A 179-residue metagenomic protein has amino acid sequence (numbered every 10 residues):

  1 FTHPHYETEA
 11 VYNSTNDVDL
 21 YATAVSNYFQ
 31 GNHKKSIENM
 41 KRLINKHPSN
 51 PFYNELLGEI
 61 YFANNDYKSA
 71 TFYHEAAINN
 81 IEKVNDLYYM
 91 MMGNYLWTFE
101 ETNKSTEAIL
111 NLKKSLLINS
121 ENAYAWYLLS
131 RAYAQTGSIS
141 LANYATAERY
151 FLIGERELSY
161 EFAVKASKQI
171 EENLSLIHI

Functional and structural regions predicted by a protein language model:
F1-K83, L110, L141, E155 (+1 more regions): Extracytoplasmic and endomembrane cell-envelope/extracellular-matrix remodeling and assembly machinery
T8-A10, R131-A134, S140, Y144 (+1 more regions): Acidic, polar-rich low-complexity tracts and alpha-helical solenoid repeat scaffolds
L43, A77, K114-S115, R149 (+1 more regions): Canonical positions in the second alpha-helix
I60-N65, E75-A76, I81-Q135: Alpha-helical adaptor scaffolds
L117, E121-Y124, S138-I139, L152-L158 (+1 more regions): Short helix/loop segments within enzyme catalytic domains that coordinate or immediately flank catalytic cofactors
Y144-E171: TPR/TPR-like (Sel1-like) alpha-helical repeat modules
I177-I179: Conserved small/polar residues in nucleotide/adenosyl-binding loops
